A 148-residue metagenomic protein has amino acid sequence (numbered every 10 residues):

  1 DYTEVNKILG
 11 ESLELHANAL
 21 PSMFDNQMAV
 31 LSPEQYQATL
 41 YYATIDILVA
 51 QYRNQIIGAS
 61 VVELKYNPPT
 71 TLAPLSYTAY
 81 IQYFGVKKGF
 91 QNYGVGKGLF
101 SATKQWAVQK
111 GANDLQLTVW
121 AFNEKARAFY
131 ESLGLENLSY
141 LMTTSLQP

Functional and structural regions predicted by a protein language model:
D1-I8, L13-H16: A short beta-loop-alpha structural element at the N-terminal edge of CoA-dependent acyl/N-acetyltransferase catalytic
L13-Y36: Conserved GNAT-fold acetyl-CoA-binding loop/helix
E34-V49, Y80: A short helix-loop-beta-strand connector motif used in the catalytic cores of GNAT acetyltransferases and, in some
V49, Q55-L64, Y80, G85: Conserved beta-strand in the GNAT
L72-K88, T118, Y140-T143: Conserved acetyl-CoA binding element of GNAT-fold acetyltransferases
Y83-V86, N92-Q105, Q109, A128-L133: Conserved acetyl-CoA-binding loop-helix of GNAT-fold acetyltransferases
A107-T118: Conserved GNAT acetyl-CoA-binding A-motif
Q116-A126, T143-P148: Conserved beta-strand-loop-alpha-helix junction that forms the acyl-donor binding cleft
